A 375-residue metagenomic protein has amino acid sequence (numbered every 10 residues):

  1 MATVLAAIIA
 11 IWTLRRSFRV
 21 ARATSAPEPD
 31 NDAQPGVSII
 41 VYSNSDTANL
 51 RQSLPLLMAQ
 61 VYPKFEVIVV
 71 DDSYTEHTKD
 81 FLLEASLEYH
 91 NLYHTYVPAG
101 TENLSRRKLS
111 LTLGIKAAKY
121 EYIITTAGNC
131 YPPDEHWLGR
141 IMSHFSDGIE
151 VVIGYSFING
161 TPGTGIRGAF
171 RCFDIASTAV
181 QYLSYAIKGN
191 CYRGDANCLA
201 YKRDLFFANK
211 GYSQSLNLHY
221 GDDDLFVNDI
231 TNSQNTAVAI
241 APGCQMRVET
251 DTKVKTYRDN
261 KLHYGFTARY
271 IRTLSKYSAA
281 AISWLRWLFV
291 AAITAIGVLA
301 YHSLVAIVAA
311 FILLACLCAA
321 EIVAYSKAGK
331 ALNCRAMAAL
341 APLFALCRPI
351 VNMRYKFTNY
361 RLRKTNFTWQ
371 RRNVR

Functional and structural regions predicted by a protein language model:
M1-N31, Y325, N352: N-terminal membrane-anchoring/stem segments of glycan-assembly enzymes
R16, I282-K364: Membrane-embedded multi-pass helical conduit in multi-pass membrane proteins, especially envelope-biosynthetic
P35-S38, E66: Cell-envelope/extracellular polymer assembly enzymes that use nucleotide-activated donors
L54-G100: Acidic donor-binding segment of Leloir-type glycosyltransferases
H77, A127-S143: Acidic donor-binding/catalytic loop of UDP-sugar-dependent glycosyltransferases, especially processive GT2
S86, H94-R106, S110, I141-S213 (+3 more regions): Long helical/loop segments within the catalytic core of UDP-sugar-dependent glycosyltransferases, especially the large
I123: Short aromatic/hydrophobic "clamp" motif used to bind/position activated sugar donors
F145, V151-T178, D204-F207, G211-K276: Catalytic donor/gating beta->alpha subdomain of glycosyltransferases that bind UDP-sugars
